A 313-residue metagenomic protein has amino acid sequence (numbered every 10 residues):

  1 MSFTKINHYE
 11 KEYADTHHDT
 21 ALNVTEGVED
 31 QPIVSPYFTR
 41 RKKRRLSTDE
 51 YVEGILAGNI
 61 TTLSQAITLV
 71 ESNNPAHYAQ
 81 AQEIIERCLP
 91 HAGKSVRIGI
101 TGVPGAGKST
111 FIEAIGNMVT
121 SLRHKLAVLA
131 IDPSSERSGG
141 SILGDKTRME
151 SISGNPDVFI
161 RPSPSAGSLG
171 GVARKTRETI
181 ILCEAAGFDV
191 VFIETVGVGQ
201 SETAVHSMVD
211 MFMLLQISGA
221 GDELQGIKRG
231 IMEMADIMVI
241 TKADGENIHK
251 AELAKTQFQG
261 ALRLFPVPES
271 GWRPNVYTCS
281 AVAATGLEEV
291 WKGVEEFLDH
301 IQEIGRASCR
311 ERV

Functional and structural regions predicted by a protein language model:
M1-L56, T62: Long, basic/Gly/Ser/Thr-rich N-terminal segments that mediate initial subcellular attachment or targeting
T4, E12, G54-A57, I100 (+5 more regions): Expand to "…catalyze enediolate/carbanion chemistry for C-C bond making/breaking, isomerization, decarboxylation
S47-T101, A106, T110-S201, M208-L215 (+1 more regions): Nucleotide-state-sensitive switch-loop elements of NTP-binding domains
T48-E53, A106, I240-D244, N275-S280 (+1 more regions): Short hinge/gating elements
L63-Q65, T278, E289-R312: Long, well-ordered amphipathic alpha-helical subdomains in the mid-to-C-terminal portions of large enzyme subunits
V158-I160, F265, V276: Generic structural signal for residues in well-ordered beta-strands
R174-A186, V196-P274, V282, K292 (+1 more regions): Conserved catalytic-core segment of NTP-binding enzymes
A281-V282, G286-L287: Conserved GTP-binding G-domain of TRAFAC-class P-loop NTPases and closely related GTPase folds
